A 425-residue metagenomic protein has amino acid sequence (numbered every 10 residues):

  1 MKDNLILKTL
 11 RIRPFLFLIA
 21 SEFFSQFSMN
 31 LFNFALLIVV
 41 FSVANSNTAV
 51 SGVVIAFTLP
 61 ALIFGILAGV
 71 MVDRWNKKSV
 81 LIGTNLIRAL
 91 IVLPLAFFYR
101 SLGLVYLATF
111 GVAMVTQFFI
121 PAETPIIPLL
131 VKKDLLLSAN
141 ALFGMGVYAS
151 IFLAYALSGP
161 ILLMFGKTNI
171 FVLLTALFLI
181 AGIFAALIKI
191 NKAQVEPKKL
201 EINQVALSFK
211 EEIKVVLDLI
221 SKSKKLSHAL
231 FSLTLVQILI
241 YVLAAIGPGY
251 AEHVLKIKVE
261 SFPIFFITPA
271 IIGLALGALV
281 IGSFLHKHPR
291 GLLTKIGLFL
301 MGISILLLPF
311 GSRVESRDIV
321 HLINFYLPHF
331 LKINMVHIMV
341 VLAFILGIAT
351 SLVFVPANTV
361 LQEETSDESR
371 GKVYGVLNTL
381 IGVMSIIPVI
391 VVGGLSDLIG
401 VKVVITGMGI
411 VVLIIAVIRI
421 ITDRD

Functional and structural regions predicted by a protein language model:
M1-F15, K192-F231, V254, Y326-H329: Juxtamembrane intracellular "pre-TM" segments in multi-pass secondary transporters
K2-L59, K224-A270: Helix-loop boundary and gating motifs at the non-cytosolic
I12-R13, S46, S101, G166 (+2 more regions): Short loop-to-helix capping motifs
L16-N33, F57-V70, N76-A89, L104-L163 (+9 more regions): Substrate-agnostic recognition of the 12-TM MFS/MFS-like secondary transporter fold
A44, N76, F98-R100, G311-S312: Helix-breaking motifs and short loop linkers at transmembrane-helix boundaries and internal kinks in secondary membrane
V53, I63-I66, V80, T84 (+6 more regions): C-terminal transmembrane bundle of multi-pass solute transporters/carriers
P125, L129, F171, A176-N203 (+2 more regions): Helix-loop junctions on the cytosolic side of multi-pass membrane transporters, especially the intracellular loop
